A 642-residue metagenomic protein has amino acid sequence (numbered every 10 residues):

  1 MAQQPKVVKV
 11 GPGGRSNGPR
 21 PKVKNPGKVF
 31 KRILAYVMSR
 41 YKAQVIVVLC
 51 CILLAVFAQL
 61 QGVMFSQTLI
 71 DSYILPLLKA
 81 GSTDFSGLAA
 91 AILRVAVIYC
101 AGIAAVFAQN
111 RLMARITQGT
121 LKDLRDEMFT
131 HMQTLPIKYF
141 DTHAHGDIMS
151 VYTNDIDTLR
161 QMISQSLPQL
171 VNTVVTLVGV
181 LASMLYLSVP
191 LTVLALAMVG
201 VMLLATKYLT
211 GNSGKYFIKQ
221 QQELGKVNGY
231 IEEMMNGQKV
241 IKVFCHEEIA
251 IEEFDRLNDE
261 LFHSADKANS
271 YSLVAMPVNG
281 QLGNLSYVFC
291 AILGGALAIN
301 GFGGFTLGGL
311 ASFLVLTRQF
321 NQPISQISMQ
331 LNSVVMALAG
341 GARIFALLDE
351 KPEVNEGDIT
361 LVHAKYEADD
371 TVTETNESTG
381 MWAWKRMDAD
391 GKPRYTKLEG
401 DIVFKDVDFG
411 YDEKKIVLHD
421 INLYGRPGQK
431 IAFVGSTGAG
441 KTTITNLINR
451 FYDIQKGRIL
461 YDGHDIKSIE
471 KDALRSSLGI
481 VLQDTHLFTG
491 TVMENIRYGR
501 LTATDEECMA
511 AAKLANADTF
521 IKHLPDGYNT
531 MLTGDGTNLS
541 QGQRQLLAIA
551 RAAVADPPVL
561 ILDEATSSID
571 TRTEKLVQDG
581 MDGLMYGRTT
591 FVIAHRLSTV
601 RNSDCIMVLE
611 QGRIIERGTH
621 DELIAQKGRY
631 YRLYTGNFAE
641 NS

Functional and structural regions predicted by a protein language model:
M1-Q59, I74-L93, Q109-M113, T117 (+9 more regions): Membrane-integrated ABC transporters
R20, V29, V37, M113-A114 (+2 more regions): Juxtamembrane loop-to-helix connectors within ABC transporter transmembrane domains
K31, C50, A105, Q109 (+5 more regions): Hydrophobic alpha-helical transmembrane segments of ABC transporter permease domains
R40, Q44-F57, I98, Q165-I218 (+2 more regions): Transmembrane helices of ABC transporter permease
K42, I137-K138, N154-I163, L167 (+7 more regions): An intracellular "coupling" helix at the cytosolic face of ABC transporter transmembrane type-1 domains
P76, S183-A197, K267, Y271-R343 (+2 more regions): Helix-loop-helix
G81, A364-S642: ABC-type nucleotide-binding domain
